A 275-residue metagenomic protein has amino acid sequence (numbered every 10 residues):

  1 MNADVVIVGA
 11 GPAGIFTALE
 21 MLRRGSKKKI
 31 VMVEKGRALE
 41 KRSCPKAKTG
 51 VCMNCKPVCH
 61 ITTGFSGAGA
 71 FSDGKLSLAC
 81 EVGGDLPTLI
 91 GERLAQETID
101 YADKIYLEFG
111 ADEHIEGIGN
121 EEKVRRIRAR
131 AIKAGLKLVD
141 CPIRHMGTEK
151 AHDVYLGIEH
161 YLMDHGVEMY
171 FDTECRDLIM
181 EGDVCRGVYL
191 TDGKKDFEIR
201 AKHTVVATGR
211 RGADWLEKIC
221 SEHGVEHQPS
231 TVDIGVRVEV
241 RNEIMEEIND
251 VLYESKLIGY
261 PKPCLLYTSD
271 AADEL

Functional and structural regions predicted by a protein language model:
N2-A13: Beta1/beta-strand and adjacent pyrophosphate-binding region of the FAD-binding site in flavoprotein oxidoreductases
A3, K195-H203: Core beta-strand elements of the Rossmann-like FAD/NAD(P) dinucleotide-binding domain in flavoenzyme oxidoreductases
A18, L22: Gly/Ala-rich phosphate-binding loop of Rossmann-like dinucleotide-binding domains, activating on the conserved
K29-E34: Short beta-strand "acidic-cap" motif of Rossmann-like dinucleotide-binding folds
K35-H165, E222: Conserved N-terminal/central alpha/beta ligand/cofactor-binding core
F171-V184: A conserved short coil-to-beta-strand element within the FAD-binding core of flavoproteins
H203-L252: Glycine-rich loop(s) and the adjacent beta-strand/alpha-helix scaffold that form part
Y267-L275: Single conserved hydrophobic/aromatic residue that forms the stacking wall/gate of nucleotide- or nucleobase-binding
